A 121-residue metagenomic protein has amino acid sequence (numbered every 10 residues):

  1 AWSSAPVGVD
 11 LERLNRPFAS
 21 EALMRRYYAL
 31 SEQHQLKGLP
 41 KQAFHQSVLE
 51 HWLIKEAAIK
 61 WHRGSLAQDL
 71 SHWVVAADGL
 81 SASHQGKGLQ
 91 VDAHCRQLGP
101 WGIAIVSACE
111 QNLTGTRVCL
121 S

Functional and structural regions predicted by a protein language model:
A1-S121: Conserved nucleotide-ligand handling architecture
